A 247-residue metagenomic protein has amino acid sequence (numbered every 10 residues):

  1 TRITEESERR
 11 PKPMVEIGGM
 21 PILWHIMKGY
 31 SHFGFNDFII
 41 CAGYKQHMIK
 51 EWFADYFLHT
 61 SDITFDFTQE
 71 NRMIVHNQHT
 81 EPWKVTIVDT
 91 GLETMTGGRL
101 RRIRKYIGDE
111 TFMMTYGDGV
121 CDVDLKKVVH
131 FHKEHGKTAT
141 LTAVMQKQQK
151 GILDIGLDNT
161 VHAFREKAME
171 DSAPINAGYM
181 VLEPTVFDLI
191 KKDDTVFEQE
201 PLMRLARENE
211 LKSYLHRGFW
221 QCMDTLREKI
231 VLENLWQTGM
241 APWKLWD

Functional and structural regions predicted by a protein language model:
T1-Y56, I87: N-terminal glycine-rich phosphate-binding loop and ensuing alpha1 helix
M14, L153-I155, L202, S213: A structural signal for short hydrophobic beta-strand segments in well-ordered beta-sheet cores
I17, C41, T90, T142-A143 (+1 more regions): Generic beta-sheet signal
I22-H25, G98-R102, P201: Well-ordered alpha-helical segments embedded in enzymatic catalytic cores
N36-F38, T138-A139, E210: Residues at the starts of beta-strands that form the adenosine-phosphate
K50-L157: Conserved beta-loop-beta/alpha segment of the NTase-like Rossmann-fold superfamily that binds/positions NTPs
T111-M113, V120, D124-K133, V144-Q148 (+1 more regions): Catalytic-core segments of class I nucleotidyltransferases/pyrophosphorylases that form NMP-activated intermediates
